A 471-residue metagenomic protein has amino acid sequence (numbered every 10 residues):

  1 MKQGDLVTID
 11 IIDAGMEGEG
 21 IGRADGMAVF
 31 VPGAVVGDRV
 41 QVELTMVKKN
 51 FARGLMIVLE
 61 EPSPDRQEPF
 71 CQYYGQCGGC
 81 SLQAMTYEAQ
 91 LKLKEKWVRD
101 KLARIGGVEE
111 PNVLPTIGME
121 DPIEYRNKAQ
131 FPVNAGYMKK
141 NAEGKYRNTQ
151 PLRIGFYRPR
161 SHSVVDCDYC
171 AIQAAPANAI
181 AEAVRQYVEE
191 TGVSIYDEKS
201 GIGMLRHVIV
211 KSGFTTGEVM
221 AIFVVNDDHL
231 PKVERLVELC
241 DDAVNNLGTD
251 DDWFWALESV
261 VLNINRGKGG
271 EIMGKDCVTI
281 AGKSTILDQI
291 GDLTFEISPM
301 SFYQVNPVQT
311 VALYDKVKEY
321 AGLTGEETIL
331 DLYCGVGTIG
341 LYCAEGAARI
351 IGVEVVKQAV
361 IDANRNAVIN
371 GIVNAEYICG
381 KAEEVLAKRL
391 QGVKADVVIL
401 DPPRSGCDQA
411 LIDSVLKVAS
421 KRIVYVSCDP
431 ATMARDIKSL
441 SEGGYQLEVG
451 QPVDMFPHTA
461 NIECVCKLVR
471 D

Functional and structural regions predicted by a protein language model:
M1-T8, M16, D228-D471: Rossmann-like S-adenosyl-L-methionine
M1-Y73, E376, E383-E384: Terminal RNA-binding accessory module
G20-D25, G155-R158, I222-V224, A363: Short, acidic/hydrophobic/Gly-rich beta-strand patch recurrent on exposed beta strands that often constitutes part
G22, G37, C80, V208 (+3 more regions): Residue-level signal for inorganic ion chemistry
V58-P69, G75-I195, T215, L230: Extended interfacial segments that mediate partner engagement and assembly in macromolecular machines
S163-R206, D227-S259: Internal alpha/beta scaffold segment
K211-G213: Structural signature of eukaryotic scaffold interfaces centered on beta-propeller domains
